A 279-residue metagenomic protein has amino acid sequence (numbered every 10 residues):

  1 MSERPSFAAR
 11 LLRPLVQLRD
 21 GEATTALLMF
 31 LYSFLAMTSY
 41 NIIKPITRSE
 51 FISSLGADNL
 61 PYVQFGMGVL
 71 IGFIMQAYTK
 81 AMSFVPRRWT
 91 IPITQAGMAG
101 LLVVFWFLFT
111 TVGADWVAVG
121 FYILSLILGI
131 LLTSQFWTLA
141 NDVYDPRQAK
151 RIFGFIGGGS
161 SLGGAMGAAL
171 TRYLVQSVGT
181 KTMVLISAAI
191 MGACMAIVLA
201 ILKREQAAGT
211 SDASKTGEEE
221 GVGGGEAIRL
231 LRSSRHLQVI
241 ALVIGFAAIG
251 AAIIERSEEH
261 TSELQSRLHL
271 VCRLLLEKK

Functional and structural regions predicted by a protein language model:
R4-D20, D212-Q238: Juxtamembrane intracellular "pre-TM" segments in multi-pass secondary transporters
D20-T47, I123, H236-I254: Pair of pore-lining "gating" transmembrane helices in MFS-fold secondary transporters
Q64-G72, I152-A168: Glycine-rich segments within core transmembrane alpha-helices of 12-TM secondary carriers
M75-F84, S161-I186: Transmembrane alpha-helix termini and helix-breaking/packing motifs in multi-pass membrane transporters
A96-A114: C-terminal ends and interior cores of transmembrane alpha-helices in multi-pass membrane transporters/permeases
A99, T182-A200: Symmetry-related core transmembrane helices of the 12-TM Major Facilitator Superfamily/SLC fold
L199-A213: Helix-loop junctions on the cytosolic side of multi-pass membrane transporters, especially the intracellular loop
E263-K279: Positively charged, low-complexity/disordered segments
